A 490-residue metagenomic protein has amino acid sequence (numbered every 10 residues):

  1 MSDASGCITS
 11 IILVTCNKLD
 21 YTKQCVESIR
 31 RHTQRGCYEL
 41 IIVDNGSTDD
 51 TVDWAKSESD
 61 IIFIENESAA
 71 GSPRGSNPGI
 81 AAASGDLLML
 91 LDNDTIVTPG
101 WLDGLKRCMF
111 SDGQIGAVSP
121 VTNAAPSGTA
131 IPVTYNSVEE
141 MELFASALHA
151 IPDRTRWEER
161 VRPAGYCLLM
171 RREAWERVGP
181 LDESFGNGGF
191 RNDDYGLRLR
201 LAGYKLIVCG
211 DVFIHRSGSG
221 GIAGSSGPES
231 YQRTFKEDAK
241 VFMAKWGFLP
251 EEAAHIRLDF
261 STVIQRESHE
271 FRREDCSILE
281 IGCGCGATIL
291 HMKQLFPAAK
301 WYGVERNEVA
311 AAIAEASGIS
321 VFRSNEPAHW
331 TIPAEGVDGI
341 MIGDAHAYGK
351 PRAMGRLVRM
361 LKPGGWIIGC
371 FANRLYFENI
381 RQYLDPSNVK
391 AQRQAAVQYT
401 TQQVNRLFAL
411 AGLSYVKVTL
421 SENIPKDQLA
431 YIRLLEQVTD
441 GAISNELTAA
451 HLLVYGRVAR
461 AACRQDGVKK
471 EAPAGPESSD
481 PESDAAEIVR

Functional and structural regions predicted by a protein language model:
E27-C37: Short, acidic, metal-binding catalytic loop of nucleotide-sugar glycosyltransferases
D44-V52, S68: A conserved acidic beta->alpha catalytic loop
N66-A83: Glycine-rich, basic loop-to-helix element that forms the pyrophosphate-binding segment of sugar-nucleotide handling
L88: Short aromatic/hydrophobic "clamp" motif used to bind/position activated sugar donors
P99-Y135: Conserved donor NDP-sugar-binding/catalytic core segment of glycosyltransferases
G104, V161-G179, S184-V212: A short, conserved alpha-helix in the catalytic core of glycosyltransferases
N136-V161, N373: Short, flexible, basic/aromatic active-site loop/helix in glycosyltransferases
W175, I214, I368, Q382 (+3 more regions): A C-terminal cap/extension of S-adenosyl-L-methionine-dependent methyltransferases that defines the acceptor-substrate
